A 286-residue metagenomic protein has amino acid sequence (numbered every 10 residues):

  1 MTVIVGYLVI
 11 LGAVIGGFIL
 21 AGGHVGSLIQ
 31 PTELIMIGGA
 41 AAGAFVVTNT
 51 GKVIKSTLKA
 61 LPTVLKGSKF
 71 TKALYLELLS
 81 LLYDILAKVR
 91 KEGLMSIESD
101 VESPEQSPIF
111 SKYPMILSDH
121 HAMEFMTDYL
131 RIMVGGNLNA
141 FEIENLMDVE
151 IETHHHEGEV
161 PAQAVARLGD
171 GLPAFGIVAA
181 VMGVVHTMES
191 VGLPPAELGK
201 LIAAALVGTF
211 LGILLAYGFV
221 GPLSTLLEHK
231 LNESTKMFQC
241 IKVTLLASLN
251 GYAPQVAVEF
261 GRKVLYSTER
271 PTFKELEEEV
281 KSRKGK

Functional and structural regions predicted by a protein language model:
M1-V5: N-terminal membrane topogenic signal
L8, G12-V25, I143-L146, E150-K230: Helix-termination/interfacial motifs at the ends of transmembrane alpha-helices
I19-P161, E233-K286: Large intracellular
